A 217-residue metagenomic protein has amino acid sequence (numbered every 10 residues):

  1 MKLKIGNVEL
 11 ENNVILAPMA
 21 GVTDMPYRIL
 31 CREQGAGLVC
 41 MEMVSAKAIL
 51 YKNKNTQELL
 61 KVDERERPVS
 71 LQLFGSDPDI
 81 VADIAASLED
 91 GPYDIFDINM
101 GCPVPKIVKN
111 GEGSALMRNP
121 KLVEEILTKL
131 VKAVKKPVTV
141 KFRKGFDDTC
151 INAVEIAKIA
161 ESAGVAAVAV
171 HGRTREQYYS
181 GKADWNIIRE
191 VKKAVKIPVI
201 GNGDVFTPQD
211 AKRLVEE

Functional and structural regions predicted by a protein language model:
M1-E217: Flavin-dependent oxidoreductase catalytic cores
